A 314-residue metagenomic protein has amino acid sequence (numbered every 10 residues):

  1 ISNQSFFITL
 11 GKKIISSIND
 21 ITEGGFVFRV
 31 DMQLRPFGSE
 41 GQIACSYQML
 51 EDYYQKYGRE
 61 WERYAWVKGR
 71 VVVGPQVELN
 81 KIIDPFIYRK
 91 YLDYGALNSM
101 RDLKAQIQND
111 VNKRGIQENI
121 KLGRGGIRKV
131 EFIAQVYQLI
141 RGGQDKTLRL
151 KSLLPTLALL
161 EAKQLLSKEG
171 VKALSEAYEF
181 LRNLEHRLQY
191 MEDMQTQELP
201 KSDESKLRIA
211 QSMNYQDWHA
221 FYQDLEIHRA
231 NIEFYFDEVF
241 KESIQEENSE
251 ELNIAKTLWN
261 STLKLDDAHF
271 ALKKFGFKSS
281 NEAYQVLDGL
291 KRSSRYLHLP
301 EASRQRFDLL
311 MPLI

Functional and structural regions predicted by a protein language model:
I1-I314: A nucleotide- and high-energy phosphate-metabolite-utilizing enzyme signature
